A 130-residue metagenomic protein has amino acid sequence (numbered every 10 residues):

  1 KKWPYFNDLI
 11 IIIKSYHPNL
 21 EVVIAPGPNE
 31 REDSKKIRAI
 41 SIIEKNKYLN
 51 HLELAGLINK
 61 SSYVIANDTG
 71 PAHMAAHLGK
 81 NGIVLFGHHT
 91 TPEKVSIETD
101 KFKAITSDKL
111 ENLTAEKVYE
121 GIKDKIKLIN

Functional and structural regions predicted by a protein language model:
K1, L49, L110-L113: Short, surface-exposed alpha-helical recognition segments that flank or form part of ligand/macromolecule-binding
W3-I83, T90: Donor-binding and catalytic core of enzymes assembling or modifying cell-surface/extracellular glycoconjugates
H73-N130: Nucleotide-sugar donor-binding patch of glycosyltransferase catalytic domains
